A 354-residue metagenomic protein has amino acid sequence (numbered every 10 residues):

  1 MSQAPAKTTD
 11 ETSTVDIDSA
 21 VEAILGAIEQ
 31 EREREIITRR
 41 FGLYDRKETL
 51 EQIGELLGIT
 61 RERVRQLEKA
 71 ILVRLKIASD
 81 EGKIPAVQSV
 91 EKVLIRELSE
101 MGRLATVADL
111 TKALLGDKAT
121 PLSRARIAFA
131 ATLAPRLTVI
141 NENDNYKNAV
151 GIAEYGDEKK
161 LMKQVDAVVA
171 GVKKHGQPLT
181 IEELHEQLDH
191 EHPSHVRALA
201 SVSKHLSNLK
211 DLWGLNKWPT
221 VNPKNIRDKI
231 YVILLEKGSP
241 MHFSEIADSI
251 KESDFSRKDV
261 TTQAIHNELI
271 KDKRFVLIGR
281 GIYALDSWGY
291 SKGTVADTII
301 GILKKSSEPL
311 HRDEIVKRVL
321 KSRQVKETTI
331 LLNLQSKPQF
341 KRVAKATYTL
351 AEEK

Functional and structural regions predicted by a protein language model:
M1-K354: C-terminal non-catalytic scaffold/interaction domains in large multidomain proteins
